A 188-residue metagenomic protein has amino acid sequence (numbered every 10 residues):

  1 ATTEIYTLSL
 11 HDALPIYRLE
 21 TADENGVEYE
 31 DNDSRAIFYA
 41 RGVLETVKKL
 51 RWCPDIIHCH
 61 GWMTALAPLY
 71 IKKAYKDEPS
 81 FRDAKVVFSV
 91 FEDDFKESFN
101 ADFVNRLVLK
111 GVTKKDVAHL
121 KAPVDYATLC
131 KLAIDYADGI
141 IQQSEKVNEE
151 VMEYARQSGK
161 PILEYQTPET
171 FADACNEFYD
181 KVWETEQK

Functional and structural regions predicted by a protein language model:
A1-L8: Short, exposed "boundary/linker" segments that immediately precede the start of a downstream structural module
L8-K188: Catalytic cores of nucleotide-sugar-dependent glycosyltransferases that transfer UDP/GDP/TDP-activated
